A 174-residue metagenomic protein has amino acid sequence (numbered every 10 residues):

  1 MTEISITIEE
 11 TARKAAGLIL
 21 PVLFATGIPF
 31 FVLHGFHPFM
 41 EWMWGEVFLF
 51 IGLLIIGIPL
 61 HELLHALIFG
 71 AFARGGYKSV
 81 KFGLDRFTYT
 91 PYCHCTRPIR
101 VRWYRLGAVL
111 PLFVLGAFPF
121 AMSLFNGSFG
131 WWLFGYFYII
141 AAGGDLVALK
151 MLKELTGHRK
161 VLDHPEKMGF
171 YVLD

Functional and structural regions predicted by a protein language model:
M1-H37, F82-D174: Metalloprotease/metallohydrolase-associated module, dominated by Zn2+-dependent proteases
E41-I58, Y104: Short pre-active-site segment immediately N-terminal to the catalytic Zn-binding motif
W44, F48, A66, K78 (+2 more regions): Residue-level detector of functional hotspots within protein domains
W44, I68-A73, P91-R100: Short juxtamembrane and helix-loop transition motifs at transmembrane-helix boundaries in membrane proteins
G57-G70, P111: Active-site recognition of the HExxH zinc-binding catalytic motif
H65-K78, L155: Catalytic Zn2+-binding segment of zinc metalloproteases
